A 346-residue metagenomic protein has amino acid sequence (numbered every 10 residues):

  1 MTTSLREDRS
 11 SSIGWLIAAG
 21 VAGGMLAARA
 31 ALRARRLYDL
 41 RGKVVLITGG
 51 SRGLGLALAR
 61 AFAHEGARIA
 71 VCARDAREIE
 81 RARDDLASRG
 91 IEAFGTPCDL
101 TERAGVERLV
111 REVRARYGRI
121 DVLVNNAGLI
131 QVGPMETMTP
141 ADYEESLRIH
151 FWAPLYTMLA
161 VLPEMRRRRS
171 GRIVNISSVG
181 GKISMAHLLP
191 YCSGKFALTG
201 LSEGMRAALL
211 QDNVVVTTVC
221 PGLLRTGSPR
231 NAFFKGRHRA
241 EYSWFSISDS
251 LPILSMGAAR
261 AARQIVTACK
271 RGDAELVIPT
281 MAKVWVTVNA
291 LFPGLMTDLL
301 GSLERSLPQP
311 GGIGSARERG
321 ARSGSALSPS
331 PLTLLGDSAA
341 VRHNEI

Functional and structural regions predicted by a protein language model:
V44, S51-R52: Conserved glycine-rich cofactor-binding loop
E65-R81: Conserved glycine-rich Rossmann-like NAD(P)H-binding loop of the short-chain dehydrogenase/reductase
A76-R77, P97-R108, P140: The beta1-alpha1 cofactor-binding region of Rossmann-like NAD(H)/NADP(H)-dependent oxidoreductases
P134-M135, D142-E144: Substrate-binding pocket helix/loop in short-chain dehydrogenase/reductase
M158, G194: Active-site helix of classical SDR
S178: Residue(s) in the substrate-gating loop at a strand-loop-helix junction that position the organic substrate next
Q211-A282, T287-L291, T297-L307: SDR active-site lid
